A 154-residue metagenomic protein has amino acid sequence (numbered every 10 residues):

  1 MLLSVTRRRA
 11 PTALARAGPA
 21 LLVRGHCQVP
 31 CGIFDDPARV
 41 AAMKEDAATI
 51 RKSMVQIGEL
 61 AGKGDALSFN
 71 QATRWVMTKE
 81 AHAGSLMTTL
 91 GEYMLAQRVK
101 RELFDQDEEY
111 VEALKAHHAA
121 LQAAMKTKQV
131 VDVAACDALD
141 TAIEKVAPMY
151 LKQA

Functional and structural regions predicted by a protein language model:
M1-H26: N-terminal mitochondrial targeting presequence
G25-A66, A72-A154: Mature extracytoplasmic or organellar-lumen-exposed domains after removal of signal/transit peptides
